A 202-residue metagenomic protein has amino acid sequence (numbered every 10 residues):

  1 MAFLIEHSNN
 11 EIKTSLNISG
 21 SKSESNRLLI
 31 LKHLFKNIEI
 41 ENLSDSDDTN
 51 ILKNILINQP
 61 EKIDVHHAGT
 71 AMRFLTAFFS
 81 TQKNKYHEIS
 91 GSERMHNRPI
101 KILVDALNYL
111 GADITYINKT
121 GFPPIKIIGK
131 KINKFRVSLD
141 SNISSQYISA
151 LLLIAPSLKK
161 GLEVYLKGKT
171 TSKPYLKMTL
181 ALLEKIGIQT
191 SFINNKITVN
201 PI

Functional and structural regions predicted by a protein language model:
M1-I202: Structural preference for solvent-exposed beta-strand-turn elements and adjacent flexible terminal/loop segments within
